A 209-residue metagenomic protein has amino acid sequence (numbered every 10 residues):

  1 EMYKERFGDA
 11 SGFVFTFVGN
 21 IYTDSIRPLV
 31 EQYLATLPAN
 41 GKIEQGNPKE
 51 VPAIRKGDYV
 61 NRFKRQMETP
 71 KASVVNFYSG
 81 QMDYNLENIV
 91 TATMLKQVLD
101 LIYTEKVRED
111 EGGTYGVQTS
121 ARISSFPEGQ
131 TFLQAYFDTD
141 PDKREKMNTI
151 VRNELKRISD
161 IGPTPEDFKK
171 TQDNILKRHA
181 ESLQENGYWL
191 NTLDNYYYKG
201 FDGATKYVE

Functional and structural regions predicted by a protein language model:
E1, A10-V18, P70-T93, R108-E209: M16 family metallopeptidases and their MPP-like homologs
M2-Y33: Non-catalytic, conformational "gating/processing" segments within enzyme and secreted inhibitor domains
S25-Q32, M94, I102, K146-N153: Long, highly charged amphipathic alpha-helices
I26-R27, P52-V60, F126-Q130: Short, solvent-exposed polar/charged micro-motifs at secondary-structure junctions
L29-I43: Glycine-centered hinge/linker elements that transmit conformational signals in sensory and ligand-binding systems
L34, P38, L99-Y103, R152-D160: Short amphipathic alpha-helical signal-transduction/dimerization elements
N40-R55, T119-A121, P165-Q172: A generic structural motif
K42-I102, K106: His/Glu-based metal-binding/catalytic segments typifying zinc-dependent metallopeptidases
